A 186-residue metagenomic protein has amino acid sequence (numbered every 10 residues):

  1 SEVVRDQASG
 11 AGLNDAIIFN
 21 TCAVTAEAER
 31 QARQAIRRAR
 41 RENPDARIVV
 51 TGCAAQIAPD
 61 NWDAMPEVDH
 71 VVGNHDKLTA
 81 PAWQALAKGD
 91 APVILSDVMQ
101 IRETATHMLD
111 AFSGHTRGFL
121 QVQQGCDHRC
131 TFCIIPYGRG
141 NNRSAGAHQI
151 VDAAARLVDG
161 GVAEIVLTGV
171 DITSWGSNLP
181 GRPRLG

Functional and structural regions predicted by a protein language model:
S1-G176: Proteins enriched for Cys/Gly/acidic motifs involved in redox and nucleic-acid/cofactor modification
G181-G186: Alpha-helix-loop-beta-strand connector modules within alpha/beta enzyme cores
